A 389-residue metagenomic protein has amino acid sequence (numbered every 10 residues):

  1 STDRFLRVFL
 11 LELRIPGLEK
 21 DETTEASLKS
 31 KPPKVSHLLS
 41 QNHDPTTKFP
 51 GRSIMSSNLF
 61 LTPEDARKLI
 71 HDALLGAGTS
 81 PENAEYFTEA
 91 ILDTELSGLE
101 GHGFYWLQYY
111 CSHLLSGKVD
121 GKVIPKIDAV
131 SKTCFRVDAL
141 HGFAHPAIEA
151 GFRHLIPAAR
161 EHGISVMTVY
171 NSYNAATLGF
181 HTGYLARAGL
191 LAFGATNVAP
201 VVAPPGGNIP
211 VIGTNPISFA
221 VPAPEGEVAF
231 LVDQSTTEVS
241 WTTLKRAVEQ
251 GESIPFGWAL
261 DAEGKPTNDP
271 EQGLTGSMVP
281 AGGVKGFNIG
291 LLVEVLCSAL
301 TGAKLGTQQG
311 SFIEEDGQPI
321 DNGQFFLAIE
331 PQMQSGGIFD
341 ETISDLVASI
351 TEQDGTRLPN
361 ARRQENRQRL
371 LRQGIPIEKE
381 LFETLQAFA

Functional and structural regions predicted by a protein language model:
H37-I54: Short, Lys/Arg-enriched N-terminal segments with co-localized hydrophobic residues within the first ~10-30 amino acids
S57-L61, A66, G76, L300 (+1 more regions): Catalytic-core signal marking the mid-to-C-terminal active-site face
P81-L92: Short, well-structured alpha-helical segments
Y105-F152: Active-site cofactor/substrate anionic-group-binding motifs, chiefly glycine- and Lys/Arg-rich phosphate-binding loops
F135-P224: A generic, well-ordered mixed alpha/beta core segment in the N-terminal half of proteins
V202-E271: Phosphate/diphosphate-binding glycine-rich loops and adjacent basic-rich segments that engage nucleotide
W241-G302, P319: Small-residue-enriched flexible segments
